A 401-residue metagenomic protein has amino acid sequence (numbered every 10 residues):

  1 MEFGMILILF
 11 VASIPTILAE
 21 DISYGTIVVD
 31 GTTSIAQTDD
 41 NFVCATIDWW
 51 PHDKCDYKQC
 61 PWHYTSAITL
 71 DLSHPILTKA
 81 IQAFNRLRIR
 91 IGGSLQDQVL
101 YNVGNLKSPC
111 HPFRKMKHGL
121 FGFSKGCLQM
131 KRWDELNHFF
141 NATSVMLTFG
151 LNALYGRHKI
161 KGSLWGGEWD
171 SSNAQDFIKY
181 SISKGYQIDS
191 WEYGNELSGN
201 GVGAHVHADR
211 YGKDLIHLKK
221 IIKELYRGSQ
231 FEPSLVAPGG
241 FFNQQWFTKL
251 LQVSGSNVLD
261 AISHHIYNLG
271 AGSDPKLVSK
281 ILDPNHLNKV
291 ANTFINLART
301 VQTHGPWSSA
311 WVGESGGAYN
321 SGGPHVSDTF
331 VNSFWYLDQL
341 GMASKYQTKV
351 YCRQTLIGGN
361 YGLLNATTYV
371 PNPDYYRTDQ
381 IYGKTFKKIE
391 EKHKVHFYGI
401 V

Functional and structural regions predicted by a protein language model:
E2-Y193, L197-A261, V290-G313, A318-V401: Non-catalytic accessory regions flanking glycosidase/transglycosidase catalytic cores in CAZymes
L197, G201-V206, H265-T293: Substrate-binding/catalytic cleft of secreted carbohydrate-active enzymes, primarily glycoside hydrolases
